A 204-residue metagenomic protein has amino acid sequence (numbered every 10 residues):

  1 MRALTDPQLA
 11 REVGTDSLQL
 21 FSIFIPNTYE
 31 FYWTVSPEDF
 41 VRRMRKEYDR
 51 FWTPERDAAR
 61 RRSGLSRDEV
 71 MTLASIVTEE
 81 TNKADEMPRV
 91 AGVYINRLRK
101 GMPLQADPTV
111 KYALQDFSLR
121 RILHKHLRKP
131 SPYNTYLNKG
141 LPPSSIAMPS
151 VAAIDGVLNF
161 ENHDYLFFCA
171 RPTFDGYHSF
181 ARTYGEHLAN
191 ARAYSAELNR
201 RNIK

Functional and structural regions predicted by a protein language model:
D6-K204: Bacterial extracytoplasmic/cell-wall-associated proteins, especially those involved in peptidoglycan
